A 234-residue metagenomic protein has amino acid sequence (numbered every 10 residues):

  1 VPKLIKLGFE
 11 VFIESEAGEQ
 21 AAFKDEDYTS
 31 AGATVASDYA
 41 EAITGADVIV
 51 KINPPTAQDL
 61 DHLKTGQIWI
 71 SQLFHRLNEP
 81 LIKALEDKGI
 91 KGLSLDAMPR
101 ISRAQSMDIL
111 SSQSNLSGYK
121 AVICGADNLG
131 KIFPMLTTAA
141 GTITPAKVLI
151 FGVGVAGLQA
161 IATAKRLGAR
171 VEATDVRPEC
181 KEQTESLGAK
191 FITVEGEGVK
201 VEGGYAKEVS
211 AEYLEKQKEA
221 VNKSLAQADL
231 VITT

Functional and structural regions predicted by a protein language model:
V1-A84, K88: An N-terminal-biased, well-structured beta-alpha scaffold segment characteristic of Rossmann-like dinucleotide-binding
V1-F23, P134-S224: Glycine-rich phosphate/diphosphate-binding loop of Rossmann-like nucleotide-binding domains
Y28-G32, I109-Q113, G188-T193, V209-A211: Short, hinge-like loop/turn segments at secondary-structure boundaries
G32-D47, P54-P55, V199-V231: A structured beta-alpha segment of the ubiquitous adenosine-cofactor-binding alpha/beta core
I49, W69, K190-F191, V231: Short, well-ordered beta-strand core segments
P54, L116, G154-V155: Residue-level detector of alpha-helix initiation sites
A57-K147: Glycine/serine-rich phosphate-binding loop and adjoining beta1-alpha1 elements at the start of nucleotide-handling
K131-M135, Q227-L230, T234: Conserved helix-loop functional segments at active or binding sites
